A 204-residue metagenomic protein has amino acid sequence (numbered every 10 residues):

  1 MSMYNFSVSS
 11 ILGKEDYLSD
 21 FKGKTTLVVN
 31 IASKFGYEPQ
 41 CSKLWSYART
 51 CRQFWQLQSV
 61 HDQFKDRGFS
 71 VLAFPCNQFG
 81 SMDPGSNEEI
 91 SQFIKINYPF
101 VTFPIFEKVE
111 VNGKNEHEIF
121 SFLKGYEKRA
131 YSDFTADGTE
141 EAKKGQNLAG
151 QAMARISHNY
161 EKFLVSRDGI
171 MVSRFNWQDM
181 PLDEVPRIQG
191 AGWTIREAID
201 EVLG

Functional and structural regions predicted by a protein language model:
M1-S19, E38-P39, R49-R52, A130: N-terminal "domain-start" segment that seeds a small globular fold
K24-T25, K34-F74, K95-Y98: Conserved helix-turn-beta segment immediately C-terminal to the redox Cys motif in thioredoxin-like folds
T25-L27, K162: Hydrophobic beta-strand anchors of alpha/beta hydrolase catalytic cores
K43, Q56, E89, K114-E118 (+1 more regions): Extracytoplasmic/secreted proteins, especially bacterial periplasmic and envelope-associated proteins
A48, K65-G85, F100-G113: Thiol-based oxidoreductase modules, predominantly thioredoxin-like and allied folds used for disulfide exchange
F93-P186: Thiol/selenol-based redox catalytic cores and closely related redox-interacting motifs
E127, I199-G204: Short, hydrophobic alpha-helical segments
P181-E201: A short, polar/charged loop-to-alpha-helix boundary motif
